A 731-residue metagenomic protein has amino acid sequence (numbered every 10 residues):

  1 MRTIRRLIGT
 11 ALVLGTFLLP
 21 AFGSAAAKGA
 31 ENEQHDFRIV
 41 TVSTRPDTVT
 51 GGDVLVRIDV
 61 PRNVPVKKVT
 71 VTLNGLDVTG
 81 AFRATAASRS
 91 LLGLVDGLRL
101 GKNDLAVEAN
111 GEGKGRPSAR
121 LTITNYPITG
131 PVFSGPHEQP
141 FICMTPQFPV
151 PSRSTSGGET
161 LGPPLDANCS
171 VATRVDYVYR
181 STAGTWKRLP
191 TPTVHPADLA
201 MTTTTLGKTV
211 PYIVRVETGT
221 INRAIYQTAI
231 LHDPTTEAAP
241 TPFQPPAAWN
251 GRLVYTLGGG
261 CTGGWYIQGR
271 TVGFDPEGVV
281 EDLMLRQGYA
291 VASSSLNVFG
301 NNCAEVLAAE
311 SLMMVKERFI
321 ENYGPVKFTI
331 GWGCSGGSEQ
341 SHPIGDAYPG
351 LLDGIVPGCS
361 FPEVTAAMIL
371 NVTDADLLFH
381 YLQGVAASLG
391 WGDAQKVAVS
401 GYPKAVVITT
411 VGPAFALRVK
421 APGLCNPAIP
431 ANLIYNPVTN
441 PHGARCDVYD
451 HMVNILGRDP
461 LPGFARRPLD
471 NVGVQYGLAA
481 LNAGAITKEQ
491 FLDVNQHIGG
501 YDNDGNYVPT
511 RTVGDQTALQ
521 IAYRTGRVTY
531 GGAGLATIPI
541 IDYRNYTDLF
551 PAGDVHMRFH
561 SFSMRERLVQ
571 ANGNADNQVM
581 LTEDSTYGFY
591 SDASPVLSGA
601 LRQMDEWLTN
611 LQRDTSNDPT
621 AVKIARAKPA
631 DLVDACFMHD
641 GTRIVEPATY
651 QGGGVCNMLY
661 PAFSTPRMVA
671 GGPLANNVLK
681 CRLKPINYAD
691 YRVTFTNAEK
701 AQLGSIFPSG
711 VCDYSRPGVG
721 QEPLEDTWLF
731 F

Functional and structural regions predicted by a protein language model:
M1-A11: Bacterial N-terminal signal peptides that target proteins for export
T10-A21: Bacterial N-terminal signal peptides
F22-K28: Sec/Tat signal peptide C-region and signal peptidase I cleavage site
K28-F731: C-terminal His-loop and adjacent cap/lid subdomain of alpha/beta-hydrolase
